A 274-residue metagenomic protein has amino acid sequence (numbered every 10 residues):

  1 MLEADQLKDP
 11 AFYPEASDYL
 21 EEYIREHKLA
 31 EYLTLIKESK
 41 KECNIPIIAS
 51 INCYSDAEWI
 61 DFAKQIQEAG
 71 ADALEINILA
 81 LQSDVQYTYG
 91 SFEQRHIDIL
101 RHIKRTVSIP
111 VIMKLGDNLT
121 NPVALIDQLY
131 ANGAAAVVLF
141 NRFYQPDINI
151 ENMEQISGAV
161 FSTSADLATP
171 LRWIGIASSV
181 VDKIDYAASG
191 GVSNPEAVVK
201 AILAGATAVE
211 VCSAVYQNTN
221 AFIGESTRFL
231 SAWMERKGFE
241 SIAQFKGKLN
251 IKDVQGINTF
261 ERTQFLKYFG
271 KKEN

Functional and structural regions predicted by a protein language model:
M1-P10, H27-K37, K41-I48, N52-A188 (+2 more regions): Alpha/beta enzyme core
P14-Y23, V160: Short glycine/proline- and acidic residue-enriched helix-loop micro-motifs that form flexible lids or anion-recognition
R25, G191, E235-G238: A structural signal for short, well-ordered beta-strand elements
A187, E210-V211, A243-Q244: Conserved active-site loop/cleft motifs that coordinate metal ions or position small ligands
S193-N194, V215, S241: Short, flexible micro-motifs
G205-E210, T227: Short acidic (Asp/Glu) and glycine-rich catalytic loops that position anionic groups and cofactors
E210-N218: Helical hairpin unit composed of two closely spaced alpha helices linked by a short loop
N218-G238, A243-N274: C-terminal extensions of enzymes
